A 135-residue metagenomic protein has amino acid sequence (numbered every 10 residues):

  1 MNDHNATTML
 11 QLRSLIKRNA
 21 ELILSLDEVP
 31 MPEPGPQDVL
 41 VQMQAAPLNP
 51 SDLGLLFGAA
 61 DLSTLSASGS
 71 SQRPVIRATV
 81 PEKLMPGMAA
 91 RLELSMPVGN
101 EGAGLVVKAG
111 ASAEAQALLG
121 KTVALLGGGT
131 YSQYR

Functional and structural regions predicted by a protein language model:
M1-N2, K121: Long, low-complexity, tandem-repeat intrinsically disordered regions
N2-D3, I16-A46, P50, L55-F57 (+1 more regions): A short N-terminal beta-strand-loop micro-motif at the entrance of redox/enzyme domains
N5-L12: Short structural boundary motif marking the start of a folded domain
M31-P47, A60-G129: Glycine-rich beta-strand-centered segment in the early N-terminal region that forms part of a ligand/cofactor-binding
T130-R135: Short, Lys/Arg- and Gly-enriched loop/turn segments at beta-strand edges
